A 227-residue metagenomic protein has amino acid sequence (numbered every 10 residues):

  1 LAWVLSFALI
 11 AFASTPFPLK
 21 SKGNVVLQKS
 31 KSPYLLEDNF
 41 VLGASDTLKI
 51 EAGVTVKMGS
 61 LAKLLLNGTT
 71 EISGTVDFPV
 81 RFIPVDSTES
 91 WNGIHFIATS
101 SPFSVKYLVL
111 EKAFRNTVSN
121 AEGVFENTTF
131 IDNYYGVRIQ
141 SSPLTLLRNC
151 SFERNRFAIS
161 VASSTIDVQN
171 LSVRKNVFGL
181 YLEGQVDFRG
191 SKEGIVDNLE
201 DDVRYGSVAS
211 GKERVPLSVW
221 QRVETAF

Functional and structural regions predicted by a protein language model:
L1-S6: Sec-dependent signal peptide recognition, specifically the positively charged N-region followed immediately by
A8-I10: N-terminal signal peptide c-region/cleavage motif recognized by signal peptidases
A13-F227: Beta-strand/loop edge motif enriched in small/polar residues
